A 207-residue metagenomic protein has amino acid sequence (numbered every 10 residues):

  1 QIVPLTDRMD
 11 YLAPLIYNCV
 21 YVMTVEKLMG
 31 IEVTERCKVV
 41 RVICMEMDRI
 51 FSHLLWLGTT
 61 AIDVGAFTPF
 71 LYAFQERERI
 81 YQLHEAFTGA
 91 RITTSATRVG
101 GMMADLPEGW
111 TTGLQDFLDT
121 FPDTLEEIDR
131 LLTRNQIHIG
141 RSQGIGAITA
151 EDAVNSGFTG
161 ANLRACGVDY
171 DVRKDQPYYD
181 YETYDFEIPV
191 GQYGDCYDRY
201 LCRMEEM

Functional and structural regions predicted by a protein language model:
Q1-E206: Active-site bordering "gate/hinge" segments that shape substrate access to catalytic or cofactor-binding pockets
